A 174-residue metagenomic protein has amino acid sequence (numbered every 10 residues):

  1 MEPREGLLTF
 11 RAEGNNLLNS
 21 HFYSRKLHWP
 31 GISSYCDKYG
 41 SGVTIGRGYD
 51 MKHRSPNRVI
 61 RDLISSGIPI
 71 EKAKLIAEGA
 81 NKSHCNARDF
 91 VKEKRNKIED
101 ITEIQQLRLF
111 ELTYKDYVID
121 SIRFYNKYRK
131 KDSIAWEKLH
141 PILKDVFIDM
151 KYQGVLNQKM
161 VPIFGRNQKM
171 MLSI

Functional and structural regions predicted by a protein language model:
M1-L143: Acidic, aromatic-lined catalytic clefts of primarily extracellular/periplasmic carbohydrate-active enzymes that remodel
E137-K159: Hydrophobic/aromatic-rich, well-ordered segments within soluble, folded domains that form packed cores
Q153-I174: Long, amphipathic alpha-helical surface segments
